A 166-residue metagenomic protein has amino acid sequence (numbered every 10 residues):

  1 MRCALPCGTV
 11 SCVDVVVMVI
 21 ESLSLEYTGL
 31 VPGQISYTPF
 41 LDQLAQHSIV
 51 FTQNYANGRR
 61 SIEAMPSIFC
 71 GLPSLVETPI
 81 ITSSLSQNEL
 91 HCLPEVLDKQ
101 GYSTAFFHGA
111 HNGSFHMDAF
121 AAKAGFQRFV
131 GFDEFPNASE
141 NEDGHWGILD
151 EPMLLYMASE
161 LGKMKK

Functional and structural regions predicted by a protein language model:
M1-K166: Soluble catalytic regions of membrane-associated enzymes that act on cell-envelope and secretory-pathway components
